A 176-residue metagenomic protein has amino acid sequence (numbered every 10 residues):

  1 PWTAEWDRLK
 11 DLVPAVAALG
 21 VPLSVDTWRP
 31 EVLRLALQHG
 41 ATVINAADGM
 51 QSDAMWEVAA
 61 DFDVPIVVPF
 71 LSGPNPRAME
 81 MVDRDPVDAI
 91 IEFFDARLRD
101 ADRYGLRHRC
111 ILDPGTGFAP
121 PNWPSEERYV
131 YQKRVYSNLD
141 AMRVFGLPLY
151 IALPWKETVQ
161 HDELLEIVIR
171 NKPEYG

Functional and structural regions predicted by a protein language model:
P1-D11, L19, P30, V43-D95 (+1 more regions): Active-site-adjacent loop and "lid" segments of alpha/beta metabolic enzymes
A17-V21, H39, R103-L106, V144-G146: Short helix-capping segments at alpha-helix termini
V21-W28, R34-L37, D48: Glycine/small-residue-rich loop that forms an oxyanion/phosphate-binding "nest" at active or ligand-binding sites
A89-C110: CE4/NodB-like, metal-dependent polysaccharide N-deacetylase domain that modifies extracellular/periplasmic N-acetylated
D113-P114: The catalytic core of metal-dependent phosphodiesterases that act on cyclic dinucleotides
